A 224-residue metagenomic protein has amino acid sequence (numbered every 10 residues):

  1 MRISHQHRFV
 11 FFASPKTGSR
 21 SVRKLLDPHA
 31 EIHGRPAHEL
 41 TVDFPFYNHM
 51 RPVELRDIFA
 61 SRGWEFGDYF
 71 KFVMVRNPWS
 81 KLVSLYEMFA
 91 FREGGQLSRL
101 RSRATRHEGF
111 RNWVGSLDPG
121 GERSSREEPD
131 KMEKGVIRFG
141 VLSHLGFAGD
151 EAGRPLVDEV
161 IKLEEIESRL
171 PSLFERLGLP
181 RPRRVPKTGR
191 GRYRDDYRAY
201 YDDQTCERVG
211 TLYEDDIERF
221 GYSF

Functional and structural regions predicted by a protein language model:
M1-F224: Membrane-interface amphipathic segments in extracytoplasmic regions
